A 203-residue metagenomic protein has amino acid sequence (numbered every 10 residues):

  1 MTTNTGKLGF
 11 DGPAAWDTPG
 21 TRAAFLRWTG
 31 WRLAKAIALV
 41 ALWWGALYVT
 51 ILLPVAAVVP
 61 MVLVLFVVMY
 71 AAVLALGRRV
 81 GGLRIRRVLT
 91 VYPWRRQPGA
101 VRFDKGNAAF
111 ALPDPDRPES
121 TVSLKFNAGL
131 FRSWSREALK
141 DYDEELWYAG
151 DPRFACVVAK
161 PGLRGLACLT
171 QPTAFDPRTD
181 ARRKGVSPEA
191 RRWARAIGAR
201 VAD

Functional and structural regions predicted by a protein language model:
M1-T18: Short, charged cytosolic
T3, F103-D104, D114: Acidic surface patches and DE-rich sequence motifs
W16-R87: Alpha-helical transmembrane spans
V88-P93, R136-A138: Short, solvent-exposed secondary-structure boundary motifs
T90-A108: Structural detector for short beta-strands of small beta-barrel domains
N107-L130: OB-fold (S1/OB) nucleic-acid-binding surfaces
G129-D203: A membrane-cytosol interface segment of integral membrane proteins
